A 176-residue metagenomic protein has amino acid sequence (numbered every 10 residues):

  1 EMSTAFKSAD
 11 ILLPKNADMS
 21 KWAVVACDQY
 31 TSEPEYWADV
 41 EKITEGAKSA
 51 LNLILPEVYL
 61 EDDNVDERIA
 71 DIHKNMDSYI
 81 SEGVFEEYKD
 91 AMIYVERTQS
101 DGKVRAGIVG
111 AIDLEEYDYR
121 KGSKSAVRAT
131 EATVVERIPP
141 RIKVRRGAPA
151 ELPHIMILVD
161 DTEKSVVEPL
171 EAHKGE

Functional and structural regions predicted by a protein language model:
M2-E176: A cross-family signal for N-terminal binding/gating loops and helix N-caps that shape access to the active site
